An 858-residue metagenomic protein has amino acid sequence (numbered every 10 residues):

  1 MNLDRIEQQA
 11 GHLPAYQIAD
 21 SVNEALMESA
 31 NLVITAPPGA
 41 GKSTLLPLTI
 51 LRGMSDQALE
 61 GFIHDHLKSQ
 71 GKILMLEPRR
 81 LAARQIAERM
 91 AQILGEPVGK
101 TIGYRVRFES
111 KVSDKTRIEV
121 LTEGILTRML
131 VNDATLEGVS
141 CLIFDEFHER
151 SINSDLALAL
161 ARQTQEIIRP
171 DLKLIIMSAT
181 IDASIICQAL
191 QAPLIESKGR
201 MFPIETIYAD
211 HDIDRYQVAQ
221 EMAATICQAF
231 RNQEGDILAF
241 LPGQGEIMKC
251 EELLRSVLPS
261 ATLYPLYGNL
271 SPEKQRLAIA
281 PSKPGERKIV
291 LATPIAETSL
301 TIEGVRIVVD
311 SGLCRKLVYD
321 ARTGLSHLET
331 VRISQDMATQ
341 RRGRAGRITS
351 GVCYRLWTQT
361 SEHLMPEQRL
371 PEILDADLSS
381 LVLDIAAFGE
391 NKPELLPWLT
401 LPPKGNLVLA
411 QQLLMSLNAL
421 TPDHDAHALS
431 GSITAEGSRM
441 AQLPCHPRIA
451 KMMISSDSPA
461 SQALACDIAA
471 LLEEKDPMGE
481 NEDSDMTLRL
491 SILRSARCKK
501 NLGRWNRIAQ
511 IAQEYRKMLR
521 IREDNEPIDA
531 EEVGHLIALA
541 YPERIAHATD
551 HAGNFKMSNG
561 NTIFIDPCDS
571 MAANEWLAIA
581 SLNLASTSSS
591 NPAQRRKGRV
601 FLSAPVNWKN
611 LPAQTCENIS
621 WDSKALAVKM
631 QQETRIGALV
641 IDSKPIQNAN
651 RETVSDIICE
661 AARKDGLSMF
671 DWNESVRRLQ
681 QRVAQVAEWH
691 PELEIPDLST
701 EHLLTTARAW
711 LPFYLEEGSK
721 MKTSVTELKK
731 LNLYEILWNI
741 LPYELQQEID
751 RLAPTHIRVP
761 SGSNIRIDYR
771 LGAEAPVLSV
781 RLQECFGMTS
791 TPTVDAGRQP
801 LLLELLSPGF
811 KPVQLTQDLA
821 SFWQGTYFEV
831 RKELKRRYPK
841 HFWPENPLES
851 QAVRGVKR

Functional and structural regions predicted by a protein language model:
M1-M452, K517, D524, F564 (+4 more regions): P-loop NTPase motor module signature
T44, L253, P259-S260, P265 (+8 more regions): Second RecA-like catalytic domain
K100-V106, L536, A552-G553, R766: Long, charged, glycine-rich C-terminal linkers/tails
L194-S197, G553-M557, A753-P760: Short acidic-hydrophobic surface loop/beta-edge motif
M201, T562, S763-I765: Short, solvent-exposed loop/turn motifs
G343, A578-A604, S779-L802: Short, solvent-exposed cationic patches
I537, C568, V628-R858: A positional "C-terminalness" feature that preferentially activates on distal terminal regions of long, nucleic
